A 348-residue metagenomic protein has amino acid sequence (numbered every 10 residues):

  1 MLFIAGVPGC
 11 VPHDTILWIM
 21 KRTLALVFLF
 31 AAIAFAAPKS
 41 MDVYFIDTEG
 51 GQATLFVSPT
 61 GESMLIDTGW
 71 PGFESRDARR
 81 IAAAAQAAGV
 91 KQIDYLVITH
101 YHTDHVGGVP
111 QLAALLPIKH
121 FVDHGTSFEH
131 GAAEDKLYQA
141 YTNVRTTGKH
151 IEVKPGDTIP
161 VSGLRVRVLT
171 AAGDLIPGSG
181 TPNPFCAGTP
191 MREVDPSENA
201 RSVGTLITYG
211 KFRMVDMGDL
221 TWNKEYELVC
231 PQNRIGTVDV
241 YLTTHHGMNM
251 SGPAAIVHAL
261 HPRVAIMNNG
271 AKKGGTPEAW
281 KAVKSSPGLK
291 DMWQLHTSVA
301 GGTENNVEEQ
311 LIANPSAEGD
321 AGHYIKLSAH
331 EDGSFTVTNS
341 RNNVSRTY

Functional and structural regions predicted by a protein language model:
D14, W18-T23: Positively charged n-region of N-terminal signal peptides that target proteins for export
R22, F35-Y348: Non-globular, low-confidence helical/coil segments that flank catalytic cores
T23-A32: Sec-dependent N-terminal signal peptides
